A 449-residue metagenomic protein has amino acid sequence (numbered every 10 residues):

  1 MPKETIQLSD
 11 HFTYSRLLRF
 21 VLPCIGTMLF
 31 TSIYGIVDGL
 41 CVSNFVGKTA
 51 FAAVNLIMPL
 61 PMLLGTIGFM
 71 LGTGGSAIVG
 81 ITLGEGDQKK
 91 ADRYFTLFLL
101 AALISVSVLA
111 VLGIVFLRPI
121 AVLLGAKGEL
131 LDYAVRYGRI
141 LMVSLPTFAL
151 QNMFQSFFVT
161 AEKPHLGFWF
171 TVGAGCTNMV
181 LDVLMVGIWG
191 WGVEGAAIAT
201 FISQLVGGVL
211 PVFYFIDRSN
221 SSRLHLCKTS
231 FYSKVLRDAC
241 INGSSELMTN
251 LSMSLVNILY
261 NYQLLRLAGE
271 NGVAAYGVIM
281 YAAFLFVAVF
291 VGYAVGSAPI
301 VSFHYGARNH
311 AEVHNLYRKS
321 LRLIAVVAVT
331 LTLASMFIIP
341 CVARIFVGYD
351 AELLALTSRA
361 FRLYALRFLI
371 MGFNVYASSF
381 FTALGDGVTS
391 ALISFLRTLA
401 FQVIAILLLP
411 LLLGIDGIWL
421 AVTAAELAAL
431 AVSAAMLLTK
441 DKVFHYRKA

Functional and structural regions predicted by a protein language model:
M1-V21, V79-P146, I188-G243, V301-R367 (+1 more regions): Short alpha-helical transmembrane segments in multi-pass integral membrane proteins
L8-V46, P59-G74, I78, T82 (+5 more regions): N-terminal transmembrane alpha-helices
R19-D38, I140, A174, S203-G207 (+4 more regions): Transmembrane helical elements of multi-pass membrane transporters/channels
C24, M28, L40, N44 (+16 more regions): Transmembrane alpha-helix boundary and packing residues in multipass membrane permease domains and related
I33-A52, A121-G128, L184-W191, L251-Y281 (+4 more regions): Helix-terminus/linker motif at the lipid-water interface of multi-pass membrane proteins
V42-M62, E129-Y133, V193-E194, V235-N242 (+5 more regions): Interfacial/gating helices of multi-pass transporter permease domains
F51-V111, F148-G167, A275-I339, M371-I393: Small-residue-rich hydrophobic transmembrane alpha-helices
G72, I140-V159, G167-N178, A196-P211 (+4 more regions): Short runs within selected transmembrane alpha-helices of multi-pass transporters and secretion channels
